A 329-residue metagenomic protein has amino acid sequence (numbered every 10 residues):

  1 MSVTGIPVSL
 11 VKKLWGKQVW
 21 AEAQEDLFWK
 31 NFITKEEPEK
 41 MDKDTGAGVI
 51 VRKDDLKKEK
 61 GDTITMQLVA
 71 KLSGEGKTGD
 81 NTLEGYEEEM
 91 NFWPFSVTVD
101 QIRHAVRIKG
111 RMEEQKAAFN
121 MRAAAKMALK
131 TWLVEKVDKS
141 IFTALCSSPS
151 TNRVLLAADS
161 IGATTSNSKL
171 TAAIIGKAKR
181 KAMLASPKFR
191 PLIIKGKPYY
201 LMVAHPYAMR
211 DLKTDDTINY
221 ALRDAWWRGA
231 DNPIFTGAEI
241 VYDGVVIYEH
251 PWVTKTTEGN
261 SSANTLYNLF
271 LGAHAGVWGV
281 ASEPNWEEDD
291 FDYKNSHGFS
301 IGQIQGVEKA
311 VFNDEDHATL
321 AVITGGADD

Functional and structural regions predicted by a protein language model:
M1-V99, A327: N-terminal "assembly arms/tails" that initiate or stabilize quaternary assembly in self-assembling proteins
S2-K40, D44, G162-K181, Y207-D329: Sequence/fold signature of self-assembling virion shell proteins
E59, Q67-V69, K109, H205-Y207 (+2 more regions): Structured loops at beta-to-helix junctions and adjacent beta-edge loops in soluble globular domains
T63, K197-Y200, S296: Short, surface-exposed beta-edge/turn micro-motifs
E89-A117: Short acidic, glycine/tyrosine-flanked loop/strand segments centered on an H-E-D-like triad
M112-K188, T319-D329: Alpha-helical scaffold segments that mediate packing/assembly in large oligomeric complexes
M127, T131, M202, N295-F299: Hydrophobic alpha-helical segments involved in membrane association or supramolecular assembly
P191-M209, K213-D215: Aromatic- and glycine-enriched pocket-lining scaffold segments that form the walls of small-molecule binding clefts
